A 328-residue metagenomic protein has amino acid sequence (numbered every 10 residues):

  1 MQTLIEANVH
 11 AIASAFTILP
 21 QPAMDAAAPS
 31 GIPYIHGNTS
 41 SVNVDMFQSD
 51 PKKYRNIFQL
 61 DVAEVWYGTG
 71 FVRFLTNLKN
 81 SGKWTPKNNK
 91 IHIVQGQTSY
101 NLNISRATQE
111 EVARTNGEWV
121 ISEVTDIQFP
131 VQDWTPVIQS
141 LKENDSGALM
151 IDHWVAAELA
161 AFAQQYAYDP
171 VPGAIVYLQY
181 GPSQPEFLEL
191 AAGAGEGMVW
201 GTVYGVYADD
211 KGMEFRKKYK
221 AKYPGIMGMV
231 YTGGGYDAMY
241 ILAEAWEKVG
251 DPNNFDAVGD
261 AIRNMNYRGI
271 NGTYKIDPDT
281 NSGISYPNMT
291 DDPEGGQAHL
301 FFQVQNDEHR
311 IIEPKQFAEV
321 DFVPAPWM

Functional and structural regions predicted by a protein language model:
M1-M328: Extracytosolic ligand-binding ectodomains
